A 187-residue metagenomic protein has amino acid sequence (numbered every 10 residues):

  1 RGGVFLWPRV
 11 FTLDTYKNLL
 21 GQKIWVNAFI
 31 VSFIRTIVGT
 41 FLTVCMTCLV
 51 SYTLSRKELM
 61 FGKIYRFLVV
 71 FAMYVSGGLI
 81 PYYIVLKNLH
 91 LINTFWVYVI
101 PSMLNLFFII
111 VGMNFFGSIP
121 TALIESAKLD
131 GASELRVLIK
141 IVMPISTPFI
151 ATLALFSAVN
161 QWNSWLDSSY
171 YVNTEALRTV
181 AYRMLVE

Functional and structural regions predicted by a protein language model:
R1-E187: A hydrophobic, multi-pass inner-membrane permease signature
